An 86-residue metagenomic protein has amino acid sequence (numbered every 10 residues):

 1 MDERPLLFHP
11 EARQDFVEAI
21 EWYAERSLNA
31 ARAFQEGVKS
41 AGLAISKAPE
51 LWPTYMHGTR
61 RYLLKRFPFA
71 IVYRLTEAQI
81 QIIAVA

Functional and structural regions predicted by a protein language model:
M1, R32, A70, R74-A86: Enriched for short, Lys/Arg-rich terminal
M1-Q35: Arg/Lys-rich, positively charged N-terminal/basic patches that mediate binding to nucleic acids
E3, T59, P68: Conserved catalytic core of two-component sensor histidine kinases, primarily the HATPase_c ATP-binding
P5, L63-R66, A84: Conserved functional loop/turn residues at catalytic and ligand-binding sites
E18, W22-E25, A44-K47, L51 (+1 more regions): Conserved amphipathic alpha-helical interaction elements at protein-protein interfaces in regulatory, energy-coupling
K39-K65: A short, surface-exposed loop/turn module that caps and links secondary-structure elements
